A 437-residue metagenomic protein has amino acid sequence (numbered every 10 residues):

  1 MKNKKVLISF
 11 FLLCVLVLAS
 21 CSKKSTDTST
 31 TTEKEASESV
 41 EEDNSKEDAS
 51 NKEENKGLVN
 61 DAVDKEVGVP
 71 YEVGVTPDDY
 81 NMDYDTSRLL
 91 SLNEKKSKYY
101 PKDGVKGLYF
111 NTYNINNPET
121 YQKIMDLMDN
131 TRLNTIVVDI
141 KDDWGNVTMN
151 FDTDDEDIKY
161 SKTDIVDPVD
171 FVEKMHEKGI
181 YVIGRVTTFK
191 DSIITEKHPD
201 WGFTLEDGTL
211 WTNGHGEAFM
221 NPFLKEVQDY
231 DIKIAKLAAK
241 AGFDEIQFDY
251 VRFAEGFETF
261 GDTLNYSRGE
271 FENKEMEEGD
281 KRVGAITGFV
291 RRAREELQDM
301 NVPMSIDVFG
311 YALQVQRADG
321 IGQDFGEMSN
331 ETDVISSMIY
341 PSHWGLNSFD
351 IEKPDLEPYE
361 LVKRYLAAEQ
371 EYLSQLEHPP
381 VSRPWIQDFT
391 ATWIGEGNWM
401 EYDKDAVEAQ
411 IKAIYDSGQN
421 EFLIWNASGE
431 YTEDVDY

Functional and structural regions predicted by a protein language model:
L18-S20: C-terminal motif of bacterial Sec signal peptides marking the signal peptidase cleavage site
K24-Y99: N-terminal, intrinsically disordered, polar/charged segments of Gram-positive cell-envelope systems that serve as
K96-Y109, Y113-I115, F189-L237, D405-E408: Active-site-adjacent "subsite" loops/lids of carbohydrate-active enzymes
Q122-G145, A241-E245, V334, S417-N420: Catalytic domains of carbohydrate-active enzymes, especially glycoside hydrolases
T131-I165, F260-N265: Aromatic-lined carbohydrate-binding/catalytic grooves of carbohydrate-active enzymes
T135-V137, D167-T212, E245-Y250: Glycine-rich, aromatic-flanked loop segments that form ligand/cofactor-binding clefts across common enzyme folds
I183-T187, Q247, K281-G320, H378-F389: Aromatic-lined carbohydrate-recognition surfaces of secreted/lumenal glycan-active proteins
T332-L346, Y359, K363, A368 (+1 more regions): Substrate-binding cleft of secreted/luminal carbohydrate-active enzymes
